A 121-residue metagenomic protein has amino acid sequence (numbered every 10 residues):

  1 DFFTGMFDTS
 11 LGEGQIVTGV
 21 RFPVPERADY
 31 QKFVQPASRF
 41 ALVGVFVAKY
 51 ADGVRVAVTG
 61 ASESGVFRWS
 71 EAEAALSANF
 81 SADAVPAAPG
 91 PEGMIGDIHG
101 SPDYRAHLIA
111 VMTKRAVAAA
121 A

Functional and structural regions predicted by a protein language model:
D1-A121: C-terminal structural segment of proteins
